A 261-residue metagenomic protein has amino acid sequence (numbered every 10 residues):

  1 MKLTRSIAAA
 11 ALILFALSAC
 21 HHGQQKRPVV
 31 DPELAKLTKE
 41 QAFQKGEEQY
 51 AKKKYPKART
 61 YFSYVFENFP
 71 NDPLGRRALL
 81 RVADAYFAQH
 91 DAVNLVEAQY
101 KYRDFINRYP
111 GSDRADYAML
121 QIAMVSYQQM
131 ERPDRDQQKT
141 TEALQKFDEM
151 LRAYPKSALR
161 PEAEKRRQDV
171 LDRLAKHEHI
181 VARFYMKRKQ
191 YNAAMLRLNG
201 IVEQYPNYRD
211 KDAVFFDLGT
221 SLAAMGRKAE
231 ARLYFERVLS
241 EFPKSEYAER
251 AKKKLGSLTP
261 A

Functional and structural regions predicted by a protein language model:
K2-R5, A19-A261: Acidic, polar-rich low-complexity tracts and alpha-helical solenoid repeat scaffolds
A9-S18: Bacterial N-terminal signal peptides
